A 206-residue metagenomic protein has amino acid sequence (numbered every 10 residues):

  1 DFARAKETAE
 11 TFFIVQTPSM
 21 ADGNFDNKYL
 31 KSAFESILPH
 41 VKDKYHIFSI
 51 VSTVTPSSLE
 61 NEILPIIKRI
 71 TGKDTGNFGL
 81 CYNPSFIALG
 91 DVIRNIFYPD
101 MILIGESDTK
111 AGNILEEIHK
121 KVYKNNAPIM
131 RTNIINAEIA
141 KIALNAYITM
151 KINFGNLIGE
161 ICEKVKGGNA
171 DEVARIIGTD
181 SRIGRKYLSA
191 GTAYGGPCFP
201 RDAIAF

Functional and structural regions predicted by a protein language model:
D1-F206: Structural/interface elements that position substrates and couple domains in central-metabolism enzymes
